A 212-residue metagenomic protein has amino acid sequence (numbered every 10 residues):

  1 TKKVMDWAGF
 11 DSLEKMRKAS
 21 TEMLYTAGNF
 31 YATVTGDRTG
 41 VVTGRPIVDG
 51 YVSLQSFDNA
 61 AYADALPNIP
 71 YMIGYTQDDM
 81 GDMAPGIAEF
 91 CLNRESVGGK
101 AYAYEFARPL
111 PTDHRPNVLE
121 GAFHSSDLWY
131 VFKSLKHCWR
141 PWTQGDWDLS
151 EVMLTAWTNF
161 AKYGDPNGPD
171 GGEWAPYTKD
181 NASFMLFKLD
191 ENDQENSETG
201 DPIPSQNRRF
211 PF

Functional and structural regions predicted by a protein language model:
T1-N93: Substrate-access "cap/lid" subdomains that shape and gate the entrance to catalytic or ligand-binding pockets
N29, A88, L92-F212: Mobile gating loops/cap/lid regions near enzyme active sites that modulate substrate access
